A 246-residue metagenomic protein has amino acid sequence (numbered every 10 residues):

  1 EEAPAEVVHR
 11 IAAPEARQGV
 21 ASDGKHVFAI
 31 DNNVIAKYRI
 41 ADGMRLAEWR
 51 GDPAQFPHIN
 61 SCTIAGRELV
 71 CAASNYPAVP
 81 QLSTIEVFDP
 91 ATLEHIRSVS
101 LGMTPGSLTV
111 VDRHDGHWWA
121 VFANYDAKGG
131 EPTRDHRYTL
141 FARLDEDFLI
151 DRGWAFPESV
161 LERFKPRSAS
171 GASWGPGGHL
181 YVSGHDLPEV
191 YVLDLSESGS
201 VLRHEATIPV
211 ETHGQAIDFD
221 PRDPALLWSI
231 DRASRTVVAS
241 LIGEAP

Functional and structural regions predicted by a protein language model:
V8-N33, H58-S61: Beta-strand-rich domains and repeat architectures in extracellular enzymes and scaffolds, especially beta-propellers
S22-G24, I64-R67, R113-G116, W174-G177 (+1 more regions): Residue-level detector of Asp-centered blade-edge/turn motifs that repeat once per structural unit in beta-propeller
H26-A29, L69-V70, W118-V121, H179-V182 (+1 more regions): Conserved beta-propeller blade signature
G43-S83: Blade-loop segments of beta-propeller domains
W49-Q55, N60, I96-G106, L149-S168 (+1 more regions): Surface-exposed loop and turn segments in beta-propeller and other repeat-based domains that flank or scaffold
A72-L82, V121-Y138, V238-L241: Short, conserved, GDST-rich strand-edge loop motifs in beta-rich repeat architectures
L82-L93, D135-F148, V190-S196, I242-A245: Beta-propeller blade signature
S200-P221: Conserved blade-ending motifs and adjacent loop-strand segments that build the rim/top face of beta-propeller domains
